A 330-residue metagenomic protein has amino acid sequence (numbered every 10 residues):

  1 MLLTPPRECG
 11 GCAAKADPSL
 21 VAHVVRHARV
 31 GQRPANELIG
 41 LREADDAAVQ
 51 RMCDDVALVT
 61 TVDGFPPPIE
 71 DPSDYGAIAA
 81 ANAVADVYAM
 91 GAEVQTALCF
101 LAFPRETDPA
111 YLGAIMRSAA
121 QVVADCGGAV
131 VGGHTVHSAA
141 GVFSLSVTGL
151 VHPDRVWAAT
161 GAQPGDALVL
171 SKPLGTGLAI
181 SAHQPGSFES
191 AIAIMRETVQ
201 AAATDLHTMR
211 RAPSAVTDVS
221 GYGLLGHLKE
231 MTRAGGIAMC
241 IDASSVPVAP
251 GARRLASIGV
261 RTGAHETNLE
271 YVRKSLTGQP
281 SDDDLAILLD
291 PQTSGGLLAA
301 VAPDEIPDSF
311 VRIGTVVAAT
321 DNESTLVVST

Functional and structural regions predicted by a protein language model:
M1-A89, Q163-L168, F310-T315: N-terminal glycine-rich phosphate/pyrophosphate-binding loops that anchor nucleotide-derived ligands and cofactors
M1-C9, P18-H23, A35, R105-A129 (+5 more regions): Glycine-/charge-enriched secondary-structure boundary and capping motifs
E8-C9, L38-G40, D74, A89 (+9 more regions): Short glycine/serine/threonine-biased micro-segments
E37-I39, A47-Q50, A85-Y88, A120 (+6 more regions): A generic local secondary-structure boundary/capping motif
A48-V59, V199-A203, L269-Q279: Acidic-glycine-rich active-site phosphate/pyrophosphate-binding loop
M52-T60, G64-I69, D74-A77, E93-H183 (+2 more regions): Glycine-rich anion-binding loops of enzyme active sites
P72-T96, A114-D125, T198-A212, Y222-E230: Small-aliphatic-rich amphipathic alpha-helix that forms the alpha element of a beta-alpha
S146-R155, S187-M209: Active-site glycine-rich loop that binds ribose-phosphate moieties when present
